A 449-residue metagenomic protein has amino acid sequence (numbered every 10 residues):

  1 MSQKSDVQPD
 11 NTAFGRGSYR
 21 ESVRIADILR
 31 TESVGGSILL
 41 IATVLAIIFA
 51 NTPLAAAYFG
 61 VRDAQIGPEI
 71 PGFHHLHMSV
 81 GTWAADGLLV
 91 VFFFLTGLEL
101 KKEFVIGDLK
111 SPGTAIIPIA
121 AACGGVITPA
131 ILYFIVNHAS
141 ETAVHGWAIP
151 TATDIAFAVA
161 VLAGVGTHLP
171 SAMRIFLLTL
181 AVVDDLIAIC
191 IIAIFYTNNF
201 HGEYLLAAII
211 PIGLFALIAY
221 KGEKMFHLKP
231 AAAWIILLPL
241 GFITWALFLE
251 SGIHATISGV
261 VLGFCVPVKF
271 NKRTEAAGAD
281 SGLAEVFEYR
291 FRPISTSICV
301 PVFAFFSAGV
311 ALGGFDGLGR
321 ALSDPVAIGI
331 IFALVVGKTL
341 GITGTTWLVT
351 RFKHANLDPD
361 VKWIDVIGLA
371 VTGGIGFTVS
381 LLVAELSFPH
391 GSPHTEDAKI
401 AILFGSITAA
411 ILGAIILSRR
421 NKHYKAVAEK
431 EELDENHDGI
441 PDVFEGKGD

Functional and structural regions predicted by a protein language model:
S2-T31, I47-N51, A64, F215 (+5 more regions): Predominantly late transmembrane helices and immediately cytosolic-facing juxtamembrane segments
I38-N51, F92-L98, T128-I131, A208-A219 (+4 more regions): Hydrophobic core segments of alpha-helical transmembrane domains in multi-pass membrane transport and ion-translocation
F49-V61, F73-G81, L95-S111, I127-A148: Transmembrane alpha-helix boundary signature
G72-F73, H77, G81-G107, S295-G317 (+4 more regions): Hydrophobic transmembrane alpha-helices of secondary-active transporters and Na+-translocating membrane complexes
G81-F93, E141-A156, N199-G213, T256-V260 (+1 more regions): Structural signature of hydrophobic alpha-helical transmembrane segments
E99, T128-P129, P150-F176, V183-C190 (+3 more regions): Short helical (or helix-break) motifs at transmembrane helix termini and adjacent helical loops in multi-pass membrane
E103-I131, H201-I210, L214, G314-L340 (+3 more regions): Entry/N-cap segments of selected transmembrane alpha helices and their immediately preceding amphipathic helices
L162-V268: Functional cores that coordinate and move charged inorganic groups
